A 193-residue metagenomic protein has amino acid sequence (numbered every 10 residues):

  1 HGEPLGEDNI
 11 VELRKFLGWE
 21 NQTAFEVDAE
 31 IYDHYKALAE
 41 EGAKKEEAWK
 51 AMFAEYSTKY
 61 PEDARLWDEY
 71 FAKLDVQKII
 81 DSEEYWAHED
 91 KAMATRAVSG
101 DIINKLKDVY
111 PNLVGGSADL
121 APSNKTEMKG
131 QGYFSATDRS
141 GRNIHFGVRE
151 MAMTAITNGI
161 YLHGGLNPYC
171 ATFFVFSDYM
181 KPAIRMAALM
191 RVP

Functional and structural regions predicted by a protein language model:
H1-A54: Glycine/aspartate-rich loop-and-adjacent alpha/beta segment that forms the canonical ThDP
A37-P193: Thiamine diphosphate
